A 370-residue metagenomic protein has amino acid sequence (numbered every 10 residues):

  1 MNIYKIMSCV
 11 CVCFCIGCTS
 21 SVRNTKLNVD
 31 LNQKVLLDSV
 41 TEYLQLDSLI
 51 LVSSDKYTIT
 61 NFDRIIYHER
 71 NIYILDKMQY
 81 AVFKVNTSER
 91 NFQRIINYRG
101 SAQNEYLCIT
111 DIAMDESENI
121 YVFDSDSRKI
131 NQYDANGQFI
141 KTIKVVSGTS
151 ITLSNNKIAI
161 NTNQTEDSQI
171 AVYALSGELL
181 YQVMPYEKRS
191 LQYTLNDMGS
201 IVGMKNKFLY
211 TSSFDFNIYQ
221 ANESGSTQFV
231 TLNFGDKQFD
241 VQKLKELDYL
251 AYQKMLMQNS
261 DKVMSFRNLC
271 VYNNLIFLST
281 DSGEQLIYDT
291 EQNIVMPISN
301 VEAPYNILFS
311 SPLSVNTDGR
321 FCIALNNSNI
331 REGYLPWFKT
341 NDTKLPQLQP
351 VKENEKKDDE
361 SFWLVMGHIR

Functional and structural regions predicted by a protein language model:
V22-V52: Blade/loop signatures of beta-propeller domains
S48-Y80, R267: Beta-strand-rich domains and repeat architectures in extracellular enzymes and scaffolds, especially beta-propellers
S53-K56, N91-S117: Blade-loop segments of beta-propeller domains
K56-Y57, I96-N104, K144-S150, Y186-L191 (+2 more regions): Short coil/turn segments at the loop-to-beta-strand junctions that recur within blades of beta-propeller repeat folds
N61-R64, L107-D111, V146-N155, Q192-S200 (+2 more regions): Repeated scaffold domains used in trafficking and secretory/extracellular systems, primarily beta-propellers
Y67-E69, M114-S117, L153-N155, G203-K205 (+2 more regions): Residue-level detector of Asp-centered blade-edge/turn motifs that repeat once per structural unit in beta-propeller
S125-N155, I160-S168, Q182-S190: Asp-box/WD-like beta-propeller blade repeats and closely related beta-sheet repeat scaffolds
T231-K245, A251, Q292-D318: Conserved blade-ending motifs and adjacent loop-strand segments that build the rim/top face of beta-propeller domains
